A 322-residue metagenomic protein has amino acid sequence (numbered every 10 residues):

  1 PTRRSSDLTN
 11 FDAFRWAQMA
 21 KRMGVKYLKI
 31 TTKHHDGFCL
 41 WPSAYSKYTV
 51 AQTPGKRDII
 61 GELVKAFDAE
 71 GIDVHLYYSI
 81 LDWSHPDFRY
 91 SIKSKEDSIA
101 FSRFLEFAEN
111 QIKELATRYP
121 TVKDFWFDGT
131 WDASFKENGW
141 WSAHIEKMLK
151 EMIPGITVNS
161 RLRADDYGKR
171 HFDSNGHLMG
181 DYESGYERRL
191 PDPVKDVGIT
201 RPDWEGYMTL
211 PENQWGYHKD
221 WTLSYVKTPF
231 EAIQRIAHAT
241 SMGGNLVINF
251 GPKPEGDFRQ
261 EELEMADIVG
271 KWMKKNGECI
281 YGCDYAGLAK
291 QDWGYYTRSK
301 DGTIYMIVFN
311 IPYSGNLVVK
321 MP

Functional and structural regions predicted by a protein language model:
P1-P322: Mature catalytic domains of secreted/periplasmic carbohydrate-active enzymes
